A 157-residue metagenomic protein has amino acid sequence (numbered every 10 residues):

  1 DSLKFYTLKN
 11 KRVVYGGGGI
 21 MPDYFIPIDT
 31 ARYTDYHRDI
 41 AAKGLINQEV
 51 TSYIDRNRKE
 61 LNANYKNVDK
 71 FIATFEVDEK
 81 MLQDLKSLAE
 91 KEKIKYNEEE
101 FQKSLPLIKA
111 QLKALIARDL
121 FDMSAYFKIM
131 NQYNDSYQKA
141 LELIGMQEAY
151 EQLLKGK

Functional and structural regions predicted by a protein language model:
D1-K157: Conserved functional hotspot residues or short segments at active or partner-binding sites across diverse domains
